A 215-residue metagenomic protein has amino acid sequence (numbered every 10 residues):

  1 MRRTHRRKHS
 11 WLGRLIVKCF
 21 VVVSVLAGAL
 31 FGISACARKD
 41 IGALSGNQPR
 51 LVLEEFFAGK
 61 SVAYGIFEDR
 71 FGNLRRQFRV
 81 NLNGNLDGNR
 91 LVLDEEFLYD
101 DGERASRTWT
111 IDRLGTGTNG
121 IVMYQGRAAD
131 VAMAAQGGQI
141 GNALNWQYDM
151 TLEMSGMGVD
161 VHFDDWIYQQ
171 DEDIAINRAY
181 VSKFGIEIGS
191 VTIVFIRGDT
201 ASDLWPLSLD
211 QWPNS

Functional and structural regions predicted by a protein language model:
R2-I33: Sec-dependent bacterial lipoprotein signal peptides
L30-R50: Bacterial Sec signal peptide processing site at the extreme N-terminus
D40-G42, V80, L86, D165 (+1 more regions): Sequence-level preference for short, compositionally simple segments enriched in small aliphatic or small polar residues
E54, L74-R75, R79, L91 (+4 more regions): Low-complexity, acidic/polar, glycine-enriched regions of mature
E55-F67: Tryptophan-anchored aromatic micro-motifs
Y64, E68-M154: Central antiparallel beta-sheet cores of small beta-barrel/beta-sandwich binding domains
A135-I186: A charged, solvent-exposed segment within the mature domains of Sec-exported extracytoplasmic proteins
D164-S215: Glycine-rich, aromatic-bearing surface loops/beta-hairpins
